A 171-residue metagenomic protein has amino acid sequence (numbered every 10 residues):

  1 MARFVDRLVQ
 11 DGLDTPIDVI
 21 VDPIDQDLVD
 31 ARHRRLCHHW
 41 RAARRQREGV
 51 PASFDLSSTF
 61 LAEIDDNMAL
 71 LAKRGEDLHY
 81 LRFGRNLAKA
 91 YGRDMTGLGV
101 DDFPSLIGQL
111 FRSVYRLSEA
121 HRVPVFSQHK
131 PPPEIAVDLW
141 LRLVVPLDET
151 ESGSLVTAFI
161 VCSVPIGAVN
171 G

Functional and structural regions predicted by a protein language model:
A2-D27, R32-Q46, V50-G171: Sensory/regulatory domains in signal-transduction proteins
